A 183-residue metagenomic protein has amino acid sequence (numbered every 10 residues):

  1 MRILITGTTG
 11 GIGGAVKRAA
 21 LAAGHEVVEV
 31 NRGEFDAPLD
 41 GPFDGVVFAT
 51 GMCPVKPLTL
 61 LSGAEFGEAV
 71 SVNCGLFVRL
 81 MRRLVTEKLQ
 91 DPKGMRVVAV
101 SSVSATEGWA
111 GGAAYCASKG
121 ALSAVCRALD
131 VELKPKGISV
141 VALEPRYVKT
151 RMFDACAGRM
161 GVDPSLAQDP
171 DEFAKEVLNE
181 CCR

Functional and structural regions predicted by a protein language model:
T9, G13-K17: N-terminal Rossmann NAD(P)H-binding glycine-rich loop of SDR-like oxidoreductase domains
M52, T59-R79, L122: Catalytic Tyr-X3-Lys loop
L61, G108-C116, A128, C156: Active-site loop-to-helix junction immediately N-terminal to the catalytic Tyr of the SDR YXXXK motif in Rossmann-fold
M81, S118: Active-site helix of classical SDR
T86, V131-E132: Alpha-helical segment proximal to the catalytic Tyr-Lys
S102: Residue(s) in the substrate-gating loop at a strand-loop-helix junction that position the organic substrate next
S139-K149: Conserved SDR Rossmann-fold cofactor-binding beta-strand/turn motif
A142, R159-R183: C-terminal helical subdomain
